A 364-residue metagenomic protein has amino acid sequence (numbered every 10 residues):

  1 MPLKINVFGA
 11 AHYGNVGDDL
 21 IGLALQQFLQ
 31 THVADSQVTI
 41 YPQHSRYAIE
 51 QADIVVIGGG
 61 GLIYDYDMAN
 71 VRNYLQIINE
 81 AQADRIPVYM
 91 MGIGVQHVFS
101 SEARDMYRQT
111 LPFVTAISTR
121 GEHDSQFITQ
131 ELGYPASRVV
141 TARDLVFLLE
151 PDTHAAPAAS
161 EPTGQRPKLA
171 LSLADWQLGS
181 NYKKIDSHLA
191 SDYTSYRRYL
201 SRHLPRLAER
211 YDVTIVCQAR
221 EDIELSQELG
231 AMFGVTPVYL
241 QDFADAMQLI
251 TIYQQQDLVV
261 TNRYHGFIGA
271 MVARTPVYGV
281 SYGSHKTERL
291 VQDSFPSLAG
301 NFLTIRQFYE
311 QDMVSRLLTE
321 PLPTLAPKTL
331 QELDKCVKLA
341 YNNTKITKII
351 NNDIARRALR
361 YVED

Functional and structural regions predicted by a protein language model:
M1-D364: Active-site anion-handling motifs in enzyme catalytic cores
